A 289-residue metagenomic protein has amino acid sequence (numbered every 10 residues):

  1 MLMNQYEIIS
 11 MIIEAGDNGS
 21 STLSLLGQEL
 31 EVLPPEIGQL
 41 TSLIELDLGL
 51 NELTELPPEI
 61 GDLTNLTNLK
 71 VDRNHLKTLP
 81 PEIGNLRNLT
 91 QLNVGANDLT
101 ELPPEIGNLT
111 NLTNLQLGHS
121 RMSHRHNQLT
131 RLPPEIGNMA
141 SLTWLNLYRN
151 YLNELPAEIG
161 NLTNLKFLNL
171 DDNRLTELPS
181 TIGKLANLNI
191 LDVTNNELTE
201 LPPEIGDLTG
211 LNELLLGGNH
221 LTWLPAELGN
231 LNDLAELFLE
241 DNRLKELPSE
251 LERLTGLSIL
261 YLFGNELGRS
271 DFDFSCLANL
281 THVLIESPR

Functional and structural regions predicted by a protein language model:
M1-L50, T54-R73, K77-D172, T176-N195 (+5 more regions): The feature captures the LRR N-terminal capping module
